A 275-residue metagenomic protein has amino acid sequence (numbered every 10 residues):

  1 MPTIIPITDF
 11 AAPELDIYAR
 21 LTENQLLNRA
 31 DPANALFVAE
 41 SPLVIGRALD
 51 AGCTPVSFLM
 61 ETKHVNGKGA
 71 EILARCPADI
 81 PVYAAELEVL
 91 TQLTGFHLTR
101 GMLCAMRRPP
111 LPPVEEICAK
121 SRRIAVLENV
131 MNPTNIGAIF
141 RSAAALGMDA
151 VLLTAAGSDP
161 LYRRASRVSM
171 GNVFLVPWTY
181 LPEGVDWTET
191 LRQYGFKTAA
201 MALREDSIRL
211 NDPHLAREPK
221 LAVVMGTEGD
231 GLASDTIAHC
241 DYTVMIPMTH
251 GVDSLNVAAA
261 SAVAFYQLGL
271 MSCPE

Functional and structural regions predicted by a protein language model:
M1-E71, G157-S158: Boundary-proximal intrinsically disordered activation/regulatory segments immediately upstream of a helical core
P2, P109-D206: RNA substrate-binding interface of SAM-dependent RNA methyltransferases
I4-A11, P81-E86, V176-D186, V244: Short acidic-hydrophobic, aromatic-tinged amphipathic segments that line or gate anion-handling sites
I7, F37, E128-N129, T154-A155 (+3 more regions): Glycine- and other small-residue-rich loops at beta-strand/loop junctions that grip anionic moieties
G67-D79, T236: Short, aromatic/basic amphipathic alpha-helical patches
M102-C104, S142-L146, G157-V173, S234-E275: Structured adenosyl-cofactor binding patch, chiefly the S-adenosyl-L-methionine
A199-V252: Active-site/ligand-binding-proximal alpha/beta "capping" segment
